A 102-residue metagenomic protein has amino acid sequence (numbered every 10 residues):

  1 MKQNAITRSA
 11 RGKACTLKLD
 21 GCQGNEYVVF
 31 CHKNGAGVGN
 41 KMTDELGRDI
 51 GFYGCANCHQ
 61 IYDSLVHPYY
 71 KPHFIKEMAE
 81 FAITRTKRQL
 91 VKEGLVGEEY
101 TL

Functional and structural regions predicted by a protein language model:
M1-C31: Short cysteine-rich loop/turn motifs with clustered Cys
M1-N4, C55, K71-H73: Short, structured coil/loop segments at alpha-helix boundaries
G12, I50-G51: Short, surface-exposed beta-edge/turn micro-motifs
T16-L17, Y53-A56: Cys/His/Pro-rich metal-binding microdomains
L19-I50, Y62: Histidine-centered nuclease catalytic patch
G39-D49, Q60-L102: Polybasic, low-complexity binding patches
